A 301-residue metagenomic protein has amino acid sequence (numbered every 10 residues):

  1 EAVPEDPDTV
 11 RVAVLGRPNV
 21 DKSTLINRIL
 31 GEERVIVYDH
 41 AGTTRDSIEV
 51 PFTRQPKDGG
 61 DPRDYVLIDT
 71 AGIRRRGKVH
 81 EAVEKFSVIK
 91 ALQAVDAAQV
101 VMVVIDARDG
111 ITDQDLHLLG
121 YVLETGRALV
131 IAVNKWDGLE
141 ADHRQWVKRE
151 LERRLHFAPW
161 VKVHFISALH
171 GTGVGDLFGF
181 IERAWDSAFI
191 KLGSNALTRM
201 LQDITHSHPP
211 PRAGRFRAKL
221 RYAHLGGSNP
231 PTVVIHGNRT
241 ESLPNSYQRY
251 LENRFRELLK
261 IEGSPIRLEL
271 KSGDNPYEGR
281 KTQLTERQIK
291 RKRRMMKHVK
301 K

Functional and structural regions predicted by a protein language model:
E1-I68, R74-Q93, A97-V104, R108-K301: C-terminal-of-GTPase-core extension/linker across diverse P-loop GTPases
